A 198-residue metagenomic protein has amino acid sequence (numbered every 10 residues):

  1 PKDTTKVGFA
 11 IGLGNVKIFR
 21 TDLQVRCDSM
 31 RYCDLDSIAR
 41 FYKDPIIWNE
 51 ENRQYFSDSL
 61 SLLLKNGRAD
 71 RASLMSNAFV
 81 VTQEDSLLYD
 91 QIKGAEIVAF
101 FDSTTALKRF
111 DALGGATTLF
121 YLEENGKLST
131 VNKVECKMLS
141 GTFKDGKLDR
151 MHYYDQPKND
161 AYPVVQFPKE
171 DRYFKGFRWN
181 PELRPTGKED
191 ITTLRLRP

Functional and structural regions predicted by a protein language model:
P1-P198: Structural signature for solvent-exposed beta-strand/loop edge elements and short helix-capping sites, enriched
